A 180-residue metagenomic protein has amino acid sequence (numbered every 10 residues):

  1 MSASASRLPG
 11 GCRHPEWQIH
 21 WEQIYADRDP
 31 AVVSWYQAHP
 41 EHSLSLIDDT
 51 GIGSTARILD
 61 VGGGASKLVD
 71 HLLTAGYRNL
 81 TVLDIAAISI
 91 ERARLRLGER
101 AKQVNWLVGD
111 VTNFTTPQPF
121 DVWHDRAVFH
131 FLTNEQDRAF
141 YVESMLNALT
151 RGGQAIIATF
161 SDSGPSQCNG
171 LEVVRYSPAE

Functional and structural regions predicted by a protein language model:
M1-Q118, L132-E180: Class I (Rossmann-like) S-adenosyl-L-methionine-dependent methyltransferase catalytic domain, capturing the SAM-binding
D121: Conserved acidic residues
H124: A conserved beta-strand element that flanks and buttresses the S-adenosyl-L-methionine
A127-F131: Short catalytic micro-motifs in class I SAM-dependent methyltransferases
